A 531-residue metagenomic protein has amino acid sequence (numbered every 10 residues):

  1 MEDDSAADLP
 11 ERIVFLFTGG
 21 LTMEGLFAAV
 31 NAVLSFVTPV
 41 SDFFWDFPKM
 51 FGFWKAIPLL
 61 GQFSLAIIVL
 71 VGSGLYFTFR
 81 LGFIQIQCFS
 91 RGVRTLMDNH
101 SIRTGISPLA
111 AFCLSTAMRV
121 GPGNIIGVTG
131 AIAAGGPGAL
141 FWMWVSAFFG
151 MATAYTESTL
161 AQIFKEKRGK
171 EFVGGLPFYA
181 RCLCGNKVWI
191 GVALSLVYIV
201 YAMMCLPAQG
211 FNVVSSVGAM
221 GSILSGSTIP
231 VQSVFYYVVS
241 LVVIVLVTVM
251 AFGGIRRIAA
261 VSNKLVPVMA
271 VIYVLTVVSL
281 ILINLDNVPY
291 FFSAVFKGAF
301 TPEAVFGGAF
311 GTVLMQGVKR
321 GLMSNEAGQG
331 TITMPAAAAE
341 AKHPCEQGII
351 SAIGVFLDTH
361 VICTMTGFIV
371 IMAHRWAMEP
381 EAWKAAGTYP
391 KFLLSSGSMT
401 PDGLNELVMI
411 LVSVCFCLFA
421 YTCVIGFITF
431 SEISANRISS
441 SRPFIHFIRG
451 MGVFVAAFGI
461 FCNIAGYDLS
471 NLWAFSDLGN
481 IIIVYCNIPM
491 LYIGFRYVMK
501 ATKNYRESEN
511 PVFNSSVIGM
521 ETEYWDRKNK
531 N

Functional and structural regions predicted by a protein language model:
F15-P122, I132-G138, G150, L282 (+2 more regions): N-terminal alpha-helical transmembrane segments of multi-pass membrane transport and channel/translocase proteins
P58-R91, A133-F172, I190, D358-M365 (+2 more regions): Extracellular loop-to-transmembrane helix junctions
V69-S73, F77-V93, Y198, N212-V217 (+6 more regions): Membrane-interface loop-to-helix entry segments
S73-T78, T116-A117, S146-K170, L176-P177 (+2 more regions): Helix-loop-helix module between adjacent transmembrane segments
F83-P108, G130-L140, A152-G185, W376-G403 (+2 more regions): Flexible loop linkers connecting adjacent transmembrane helices in multi-pass alpha-helical membrane transporters
I102-A134, L160-I163, G169-P177, R181 (+2 more regions): Alpha-helical membrane segments and immediately flanking helix-loop junctions that form or couple to the substrate/ion
Y155-K165, G169, V278-A294, P302-G308 (+2 more regions): Extracellular/periplasmic helix-exit of transmembrane alpha-helices
G253-N263, V268-A338, S395-P401: Membrane-embedded translocation segments of transport machinery
